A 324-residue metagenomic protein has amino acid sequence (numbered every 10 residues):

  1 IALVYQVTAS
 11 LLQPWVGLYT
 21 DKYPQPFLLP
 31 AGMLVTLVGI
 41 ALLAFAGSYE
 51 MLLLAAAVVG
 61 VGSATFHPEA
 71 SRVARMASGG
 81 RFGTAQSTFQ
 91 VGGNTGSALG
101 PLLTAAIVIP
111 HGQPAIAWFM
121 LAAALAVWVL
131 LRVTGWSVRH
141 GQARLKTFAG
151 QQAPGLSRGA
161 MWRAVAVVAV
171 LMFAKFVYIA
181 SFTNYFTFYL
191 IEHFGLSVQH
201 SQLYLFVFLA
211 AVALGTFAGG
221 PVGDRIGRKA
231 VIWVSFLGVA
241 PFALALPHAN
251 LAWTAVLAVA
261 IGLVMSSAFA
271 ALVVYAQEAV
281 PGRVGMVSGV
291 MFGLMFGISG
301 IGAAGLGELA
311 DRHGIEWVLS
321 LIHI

Functional and structural regions predicted by a protein language model:
Q6-P14, S97-A98, L209-F217, S299-G300: Residue-level signature of mid-helix packing/kink "hotspots" within the transmembrane helices of 12-pass Major
L11-G47: Conserved MFS/SLC helix-loop-helix module at the cytosolic interface between two early adjacent transmembrane helices
P24, F45-E50, G79, G195 (+2 more regions): Helix-breaking motifs and short loop linkers at transmembrane-helix boundaries and internal kinks in secondary membrane
A55-G92: Cytoplasmic helix-loop-helix junction between adjacent transmembrane helices in 12-TM secondary transporters
F89-W136: Helix-loop-helix hairpin linking two adjacent transmembrane segments in secondary transporters
R163-L209: Extracytoplasmic gate region of multi-pass secondary transporters
I226-L272: C-terminal transmembrane helical hairpin of 12-TM major facilitator-type secondary transporters
I322-I324: Conserved small/polar residues in nucleotide/adenosyl-binding loops
